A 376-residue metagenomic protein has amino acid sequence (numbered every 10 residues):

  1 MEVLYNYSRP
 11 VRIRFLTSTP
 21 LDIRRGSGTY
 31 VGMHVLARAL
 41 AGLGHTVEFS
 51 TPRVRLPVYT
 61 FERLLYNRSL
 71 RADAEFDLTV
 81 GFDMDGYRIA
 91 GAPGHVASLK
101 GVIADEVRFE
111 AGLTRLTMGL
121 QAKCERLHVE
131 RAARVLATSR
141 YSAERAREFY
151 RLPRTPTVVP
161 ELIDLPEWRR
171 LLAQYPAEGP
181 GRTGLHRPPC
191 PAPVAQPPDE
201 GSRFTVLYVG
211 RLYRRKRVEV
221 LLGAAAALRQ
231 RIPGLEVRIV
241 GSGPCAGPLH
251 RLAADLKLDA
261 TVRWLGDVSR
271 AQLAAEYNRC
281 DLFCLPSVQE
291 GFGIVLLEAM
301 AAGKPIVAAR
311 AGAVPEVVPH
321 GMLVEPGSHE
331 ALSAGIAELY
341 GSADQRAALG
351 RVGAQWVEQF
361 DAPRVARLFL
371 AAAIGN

Functional and structural regions predicted by a protein language model:
V31, V35, F204, Y208-A227 (+2 more regions): A conserved mid-protein helix/loop that constitutes part of the nucleotide-sugar donor-binding site
L116-V135: Membrane-proximal helix-turn-helix segments that form the acceptor-binding/catalytic region of lipid-linked
Y141, L162: Carbohydrate-associated surface elements
H250-V268: Nucleotide-activated donor-binding/catalytic signature segment of Leloir-type glycosyltransferases, i.e., the conserved
D267-V268, A275-C280: Short alpha-helical donor nucleotide-sugar binding micro-motif in glycosyltransferases
V288: Aromatic "clamp/platform" in nucleotide-sugar-dependent glycosyltransferases that forms part of the donor/acceptor
P305-A308: Short hydrophobic beta-strand element within catalytic cores of glycosyltransferases and related nucleotide-activated
M322-E330, E338-A343: Conserved acidic donor-binding segment of nucleotide-sugar-dependent glycosyltransferases
